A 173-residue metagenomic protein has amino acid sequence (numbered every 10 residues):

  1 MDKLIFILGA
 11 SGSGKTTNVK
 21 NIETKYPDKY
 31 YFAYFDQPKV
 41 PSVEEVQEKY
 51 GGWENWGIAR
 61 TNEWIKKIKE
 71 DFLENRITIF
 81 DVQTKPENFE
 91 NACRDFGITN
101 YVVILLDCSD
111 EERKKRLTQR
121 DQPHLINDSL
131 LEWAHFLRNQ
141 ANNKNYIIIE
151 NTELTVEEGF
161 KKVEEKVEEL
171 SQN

Functional and structural regions predicted by a protein language model:
L4: Walker A (P-loop) ATP-phosphate-binding motif of ABC ATPase nucleotide-binding domains
I7: Hydrophobic anchor at the beta1->P-loop junction of P-loop NTPases
S11: The conserved Walker
T16: Walker A/P-loop
K20-I65: Conserved substrate/cofactor phosphate-moiety recognition/catalytic segment in nucleotide-dependent phosphotransferases
W56-I98: Glycine-rich phosphate-binding loop used to anchor ATP phosphates in small-molecule kinases, encompassing both
G97-L117: Conserved phosphate-donor/acceptor-positioning beta-strand/loop module used by diverse small-molecule
Q122-K162: Small-molecule kinase domains that catalyze NTP-dependent phosphoryl transfer to phosphate-bearing small molecules
